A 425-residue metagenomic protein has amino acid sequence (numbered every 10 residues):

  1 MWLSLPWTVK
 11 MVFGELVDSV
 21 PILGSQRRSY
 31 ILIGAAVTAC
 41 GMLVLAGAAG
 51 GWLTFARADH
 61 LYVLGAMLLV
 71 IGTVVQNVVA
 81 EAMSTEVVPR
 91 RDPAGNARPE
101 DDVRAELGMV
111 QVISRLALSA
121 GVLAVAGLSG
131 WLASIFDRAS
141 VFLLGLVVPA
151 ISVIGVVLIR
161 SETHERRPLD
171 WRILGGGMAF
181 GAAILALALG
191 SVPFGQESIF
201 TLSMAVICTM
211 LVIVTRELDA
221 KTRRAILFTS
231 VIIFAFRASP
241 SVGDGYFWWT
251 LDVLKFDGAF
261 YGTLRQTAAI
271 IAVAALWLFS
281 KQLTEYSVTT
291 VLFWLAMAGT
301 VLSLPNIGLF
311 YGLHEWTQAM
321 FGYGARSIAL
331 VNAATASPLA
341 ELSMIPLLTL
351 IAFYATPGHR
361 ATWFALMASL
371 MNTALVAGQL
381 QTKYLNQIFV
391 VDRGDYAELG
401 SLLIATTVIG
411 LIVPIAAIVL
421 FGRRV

Functional and structural regions predicted by a protein language model:
M1, L251-F260, D392-D395: Short extramembrane helix-to-coil loop segments that connect adjacent transmembrane helices in Major
W7-K10, T38, R98-A126, A268 (+1 more regions): Glycine-rich segments within core transmembrane alpha-helices of 12-TM secondary carriers
W7-S25, A133, A274-W294, N386 (+1 more regions): Helix-to-loop junctions at the C-terminal end of transmembrane segments in multipass secondary transporters
V17, I31, A97, A105-L107 (+3 more regions): Membrane-interface helix-entry/capping residues at the boundaries of transmembrane alpha-helices
L32-R57, M297-G322: C-terminal ends and interior cores of transmembrane alpha-helices in multi-pass membrane transporters/permeases
A49-L64, V75, V87-V242, F256 (+1 more regions): Intracellular loop-helix junctions on the cytosolic face of multi-pass helical membrane proteins
V75-G95, L342-T356, T362: Intracellular juxtamembrane helix-capping segments at the cytosolic ends of symmetry-related transmembrane helices
P357-V390: A late C-terminal transmembrane helix in Major Facilitator Superfamily
